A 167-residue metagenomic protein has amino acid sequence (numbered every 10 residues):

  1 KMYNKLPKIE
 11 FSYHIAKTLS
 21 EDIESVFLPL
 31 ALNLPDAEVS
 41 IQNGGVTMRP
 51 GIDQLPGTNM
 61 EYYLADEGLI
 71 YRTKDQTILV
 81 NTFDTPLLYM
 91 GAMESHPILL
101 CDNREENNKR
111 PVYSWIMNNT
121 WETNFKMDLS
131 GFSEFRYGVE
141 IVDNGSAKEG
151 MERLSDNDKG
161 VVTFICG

Functional and structural regions predicted by a protein language model:
K1-G167: C-terminal (or distal) subdomains of carbohydrate-active enzymes
